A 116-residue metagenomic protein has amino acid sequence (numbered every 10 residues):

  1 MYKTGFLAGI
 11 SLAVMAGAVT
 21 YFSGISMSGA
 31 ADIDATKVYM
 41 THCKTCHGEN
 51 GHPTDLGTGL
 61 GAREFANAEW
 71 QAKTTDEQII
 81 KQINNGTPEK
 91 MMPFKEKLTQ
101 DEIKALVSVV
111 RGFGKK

Functional and structural regions predicted by a protein language model:
M1-A31, K116: N-terminal export/targeting leaders of redox proteins
Y2-F6, V38-G48, F65-K73: Phosphate-binding glycine-rich loops and adjacent basic patches that engage nucleotide phosphates, nucleic-acid
V14, N50-P53, I79: Short hydrophobic/aromatic-rich motifs at helix boundaries and adjacent loops
D32, T36-G61, N85-K90, G112-K116: Periplasmic/extracellular electron-transfer cofactor-ligation site, primarily the c-type cytochrome heme-c attachment
T36-K37, T41-K44, E77, K81 (+2 more regions): Solvent-exposed, polar/charged alpha-helical surfaces in well-ordered, non-transmembrane soluble domains, broadly
R63-E77, F94-I103: Electron-transfer interface patches adjacent to heme c in soluble/periplasmic c-type cytochromes and di-/multiheme
A72-K90: Short Fe-S-cluster ligation motifs
E89, E96-K116: C-terminal capping alpha-helices of c-type cytochrome domains
